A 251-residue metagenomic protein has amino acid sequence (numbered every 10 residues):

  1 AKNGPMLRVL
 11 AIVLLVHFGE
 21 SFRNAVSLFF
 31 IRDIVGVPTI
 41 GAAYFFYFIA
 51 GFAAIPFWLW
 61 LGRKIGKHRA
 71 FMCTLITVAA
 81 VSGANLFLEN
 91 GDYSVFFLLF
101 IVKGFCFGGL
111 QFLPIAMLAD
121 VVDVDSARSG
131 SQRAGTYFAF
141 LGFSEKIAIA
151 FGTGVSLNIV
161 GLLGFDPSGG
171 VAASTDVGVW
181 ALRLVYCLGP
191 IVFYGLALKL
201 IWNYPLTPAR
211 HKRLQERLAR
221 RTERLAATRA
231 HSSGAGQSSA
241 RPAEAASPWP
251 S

Functional and structural regions predicted by a protein language model:
A1-T228, W249-P250: Membrane-embedded alpha-helical bundles of multi-pass transporters/translocases, especially carrier/permease families
E223-S251: Short, intrinsically disordered terminal tails adjacent to the first/last structured region
